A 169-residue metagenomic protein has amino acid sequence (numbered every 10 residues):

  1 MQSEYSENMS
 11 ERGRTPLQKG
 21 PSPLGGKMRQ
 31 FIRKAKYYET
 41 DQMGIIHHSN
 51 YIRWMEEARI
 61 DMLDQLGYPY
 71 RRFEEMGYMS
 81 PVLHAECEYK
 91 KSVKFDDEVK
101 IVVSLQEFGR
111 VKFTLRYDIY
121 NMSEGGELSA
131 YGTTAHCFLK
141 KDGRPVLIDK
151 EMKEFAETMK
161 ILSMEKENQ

Functional and structural regions predicted by a protein language model:
Q2-Y5, Q18: Low-complexity, intrinsically disordered or signal/transmembrane-proximal segments
E7-S10, R14, G26: Low-complexity, intrinsically disordered segments with a bias for serine/threonine
T15-P16, P21-S22: Short, low-complexity intrinsically disordered segments enriched in A/P/G/S/L with frequent Arg, especially at protein
P23-M62: Catalytic strand-loop segment that frames the active site of acyl-thioester-processing enzymes
K27-F31, K94-F95, Q106-Q169: HotDog/MaoC-like acyl-thioester-processing domains
M43-H48, E56, E86, K90 (+3 more regions): Anionic, Ser/Thr-rich low-complexity intrinsically disordered regions
M62-F113, E127, Y131: Hydrophobic beta-strand-centered segment that forms part of the acyl-chain substrate-binding groove
